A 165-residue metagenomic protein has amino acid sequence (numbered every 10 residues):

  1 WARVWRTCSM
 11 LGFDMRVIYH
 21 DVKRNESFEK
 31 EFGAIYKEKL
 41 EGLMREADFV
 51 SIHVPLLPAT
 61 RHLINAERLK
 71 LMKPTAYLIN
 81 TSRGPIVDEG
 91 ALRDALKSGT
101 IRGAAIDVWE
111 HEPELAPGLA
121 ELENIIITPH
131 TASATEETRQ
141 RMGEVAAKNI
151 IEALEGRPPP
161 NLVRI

Functional and structural regions predicted by a protein language model:
W1-D14: Glycine-rich adenosine-cofactor-binding loop
L11-R16, S98-R102: Conserved S-adenosyl-L-methionine
F13, F32-G33, E121-E123: Short, structured coil segments at secondary-structure junctions
R16, A76-Y77, G103, N124-I126: Structural motif
Y19: Conserved SAM-binding motif I beta-strand of class I
V22-G118: Rossmann-like adenosine-cofactor binding region
E110-I165: C-terminal helix-to-coil terminal segments
